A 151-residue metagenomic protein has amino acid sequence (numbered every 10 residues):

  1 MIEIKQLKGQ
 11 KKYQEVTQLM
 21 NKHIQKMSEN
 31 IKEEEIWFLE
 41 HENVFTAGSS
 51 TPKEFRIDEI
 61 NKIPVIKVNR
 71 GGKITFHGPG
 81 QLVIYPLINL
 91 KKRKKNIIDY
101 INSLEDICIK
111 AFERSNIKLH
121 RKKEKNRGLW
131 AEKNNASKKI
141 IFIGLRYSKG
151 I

Functional and structural regions predicted by a protein language model:
M1-E132, S137: N-terminal lobe of the biotin/lipoate ligase/transferase fold
R146: Conserved, well-ordered active-site substructure
K149-I151: Conserved phosphate/anionic-ligand binding catalytic regions in large, soluble enzymes, centered on
